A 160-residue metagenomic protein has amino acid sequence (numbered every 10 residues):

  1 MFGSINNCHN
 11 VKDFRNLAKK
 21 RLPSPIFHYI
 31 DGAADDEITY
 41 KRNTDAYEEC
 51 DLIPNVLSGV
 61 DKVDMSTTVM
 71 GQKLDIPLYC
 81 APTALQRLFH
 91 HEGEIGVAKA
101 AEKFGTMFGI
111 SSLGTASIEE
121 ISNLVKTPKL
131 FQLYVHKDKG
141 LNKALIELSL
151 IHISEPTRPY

Functional and structural regions predicted by a protein language model:
F2-L74: An N-cap/entry alpha-helix motif that binds or orients negatively charged groups
P23, C80, A101, P159: Conserved, mostly hydrophobic/aromatic
I76-L78, V97-T106: A short, Lys/Arg-enriched amphipathic alpha-helix followed by its capping loop at the start of a domain
L78-A81, T106-I110, K129-L133: Hydrophobic faces of well-ordered beta-strands that scaffold small-molecule active sites in alpha/beta enzyme cores
P82-H91, F131-K139: Active-site mouth loops of central-metabolism enzymes
H91, I110-K126, D138-A144: Active-site-adjacent beta->alpha loops and helix N-cap segments on the catalytic face of soluble alpha/beta enzymes
A101, I121, L148-S149: Generic structural signal for hydrophobic
I151-Y160: Single conserved hydrophobic/aromatic residue that forms the stacking wall/gate of nucleotide- or nucleobase-binding
